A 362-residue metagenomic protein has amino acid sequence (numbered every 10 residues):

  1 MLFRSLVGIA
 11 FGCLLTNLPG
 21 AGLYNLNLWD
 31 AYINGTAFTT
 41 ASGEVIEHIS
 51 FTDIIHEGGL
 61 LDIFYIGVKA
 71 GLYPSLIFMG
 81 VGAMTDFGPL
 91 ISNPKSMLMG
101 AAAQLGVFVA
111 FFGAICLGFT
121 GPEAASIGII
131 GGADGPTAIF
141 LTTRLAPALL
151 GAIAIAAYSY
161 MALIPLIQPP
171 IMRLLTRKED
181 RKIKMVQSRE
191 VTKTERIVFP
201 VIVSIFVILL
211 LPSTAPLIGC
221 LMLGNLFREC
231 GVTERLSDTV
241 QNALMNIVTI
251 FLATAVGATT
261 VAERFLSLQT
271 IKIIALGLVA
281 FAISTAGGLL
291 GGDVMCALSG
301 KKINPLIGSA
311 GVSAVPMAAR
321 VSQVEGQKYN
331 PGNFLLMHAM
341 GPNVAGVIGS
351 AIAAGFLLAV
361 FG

Functional and structural regions predicted by a protein language model:
M1-L2: Short, small-residue-biased leader/transition segments that mark boundaries at the very start of proteins
G8-N17, M99-F112, G131-A138, I202 (+3 more regions): Small-residue-rich segments of transmembrane alpha-helices in multi-pass membrane proteins, especially helix faces
G22-I77, T143: Interfacial loop/helix-cap signal at membrane boundaries in integral membrane proteins
I66-G71, I77-T85, M99-V109, G113 (+3 more regions): Alpha-helical membrane segments and immediately flanking helix-loop junctions that form or couple to the substrate/ion
L90-F111, V261-G288, A339-N343: Entry/N-cap segments of selected transmembrane alpha helices and their immediately preceding amphipathic helices
A148-L166, L276-S284, I307-A310: Alpha-helical transmembrane segments
A156-V232: Membrane-embedded hairpin module used as a gating/binding unit in multi-pass transport and secretion proteins
S204-G288: Transmembrane helical segments that form the transport core of multi-pass membrane transport proteins
